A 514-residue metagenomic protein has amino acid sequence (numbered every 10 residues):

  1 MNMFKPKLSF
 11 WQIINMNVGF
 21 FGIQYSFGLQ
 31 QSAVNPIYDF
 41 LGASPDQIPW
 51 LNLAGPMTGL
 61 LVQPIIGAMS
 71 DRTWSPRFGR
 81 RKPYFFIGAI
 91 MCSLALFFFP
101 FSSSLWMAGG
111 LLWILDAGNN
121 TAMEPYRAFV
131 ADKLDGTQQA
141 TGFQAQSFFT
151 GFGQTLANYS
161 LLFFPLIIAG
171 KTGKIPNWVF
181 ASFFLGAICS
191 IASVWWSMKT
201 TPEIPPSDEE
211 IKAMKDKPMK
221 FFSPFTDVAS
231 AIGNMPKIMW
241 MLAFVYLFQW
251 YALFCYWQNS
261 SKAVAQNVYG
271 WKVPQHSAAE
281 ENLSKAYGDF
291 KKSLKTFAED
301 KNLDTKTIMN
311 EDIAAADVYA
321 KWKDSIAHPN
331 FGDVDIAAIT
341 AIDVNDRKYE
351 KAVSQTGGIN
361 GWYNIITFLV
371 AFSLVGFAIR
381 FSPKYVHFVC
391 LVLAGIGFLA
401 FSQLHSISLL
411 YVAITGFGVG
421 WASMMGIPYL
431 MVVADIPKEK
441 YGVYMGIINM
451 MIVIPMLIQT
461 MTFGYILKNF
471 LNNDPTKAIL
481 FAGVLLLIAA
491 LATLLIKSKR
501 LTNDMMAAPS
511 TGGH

Functional and structural regions predicted by a protein language model:
M1-W11, S103-G110, T121-A122, Y126 (+2 more regions): Intracellular loop-helix junctions on the cytosolic face of multi-pass helical membrane proteins
N2-P56, M241, V245, Q249-V273: Helix-loop boundary and gating motifs at the non-cytosolic
P45-D46, G136-Q146, V353, I436-I448: Loop-to-transmembrane helix entry/capping segments in MFS-fold secondary transporters and related SLC/MFSD carriers
Q63-F78, L369-S382, L467: Helix-to-loop junctions at the C-terminal end of transmembrane segments in multipass secondary transporters
F85-S104, V392-H405: C-terminal ends and interior cores of transmembrane alpha-helices in multi-pass membrane transporters/permeases
A95-A122, L409-S423: Hydrophobic core of transmembrane alpha-helices in multi-pass small-molecule transporters, especially MFS/SLC-type
T121-L134, S423-P437: Intracellular juxtamembrane helix-capping segments at the cytosolic ends of symmetry-related transmembrane helices
I366, A378, K384-I427: C-terminal transmembrane helical hairpin of 12-TM major facilitator-type secondary transporters
